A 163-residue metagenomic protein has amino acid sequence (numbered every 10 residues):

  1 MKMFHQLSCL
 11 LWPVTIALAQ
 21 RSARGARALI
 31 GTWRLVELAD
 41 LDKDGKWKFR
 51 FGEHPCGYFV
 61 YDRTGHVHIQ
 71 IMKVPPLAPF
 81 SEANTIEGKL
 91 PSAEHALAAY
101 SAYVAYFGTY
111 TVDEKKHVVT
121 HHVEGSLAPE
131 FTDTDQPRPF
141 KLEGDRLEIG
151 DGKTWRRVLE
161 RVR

Functional and structural regions predicted by a protein language model:
M1-F4: Positively charged n-region of N-terminal signal peptides that target proteins for export
L7-I16: Hydrophobic alpha-helical topogenic segments used for membrane insertion/localization
T15-R163: Lipid interaction determinants
